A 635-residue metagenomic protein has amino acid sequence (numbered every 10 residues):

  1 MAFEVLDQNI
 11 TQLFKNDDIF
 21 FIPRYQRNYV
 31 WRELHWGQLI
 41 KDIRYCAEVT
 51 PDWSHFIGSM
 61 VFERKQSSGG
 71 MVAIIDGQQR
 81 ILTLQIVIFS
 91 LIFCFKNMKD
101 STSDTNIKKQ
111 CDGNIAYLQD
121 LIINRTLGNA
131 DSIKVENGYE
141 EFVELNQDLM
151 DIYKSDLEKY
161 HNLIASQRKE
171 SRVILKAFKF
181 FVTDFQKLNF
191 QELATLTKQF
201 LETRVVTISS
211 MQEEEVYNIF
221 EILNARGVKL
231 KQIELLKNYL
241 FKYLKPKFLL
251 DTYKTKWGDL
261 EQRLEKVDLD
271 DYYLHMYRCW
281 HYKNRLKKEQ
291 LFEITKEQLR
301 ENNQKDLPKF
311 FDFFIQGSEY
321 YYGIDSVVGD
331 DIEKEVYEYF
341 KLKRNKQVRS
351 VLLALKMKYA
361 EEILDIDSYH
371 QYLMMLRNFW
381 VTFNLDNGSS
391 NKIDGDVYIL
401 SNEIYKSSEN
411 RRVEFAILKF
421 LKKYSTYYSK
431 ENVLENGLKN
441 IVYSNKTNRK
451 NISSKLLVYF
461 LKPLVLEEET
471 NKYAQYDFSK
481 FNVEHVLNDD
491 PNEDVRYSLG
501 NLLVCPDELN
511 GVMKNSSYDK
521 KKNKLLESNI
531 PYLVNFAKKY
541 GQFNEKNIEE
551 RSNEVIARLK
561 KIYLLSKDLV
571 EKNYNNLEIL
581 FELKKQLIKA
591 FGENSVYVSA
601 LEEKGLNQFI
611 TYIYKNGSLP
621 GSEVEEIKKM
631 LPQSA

Functional and structural regions predicted by a protein language model:
A2-F21, Q26-C279, E554-I562: Glycine- and hydrophobic-rich flexible loops that cap the catalytic core of alpha/beta enzyme folds
D18-Y29, Q66-A73, F200-V206, Y217-E221 (+7 more regions): Glycine- and acidic
D42-G70, N410-G541, I548-S552: Betabetaalpha-Me/HNH-type nuclease active-site subdomain
I75-R80, T197-F200, I208-E215, V328 (+5 more regions): Secondary-structure capping and boundary motifs in well-ordered enzyme cores
D104, I363, F591-A600, G617-G621: Charged, low-complexity interaction regions
R204, I233-F460: A cross-family structural signal marking well-folded subdomains
I363-D367, M374, V381, N523-I588 (+1 more regions): C-terminal, well-folded lobe of enzymatic/effector domains
T611-A635: Repeat-associated, polar segments at repeat-unit boundaries in modular proteins
